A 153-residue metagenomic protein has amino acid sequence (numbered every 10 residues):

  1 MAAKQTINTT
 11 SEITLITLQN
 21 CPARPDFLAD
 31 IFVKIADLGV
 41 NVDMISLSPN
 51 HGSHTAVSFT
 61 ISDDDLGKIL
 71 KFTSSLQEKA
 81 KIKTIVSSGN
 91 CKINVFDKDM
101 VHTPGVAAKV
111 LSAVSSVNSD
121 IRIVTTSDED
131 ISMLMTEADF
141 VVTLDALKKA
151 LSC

Functional and structural regions predicted by a protein language model:
M1-C153: A conserved regulatory-domain signal marking ACT and ACT-like small-molecule sensing domains and adjacent regulatory
